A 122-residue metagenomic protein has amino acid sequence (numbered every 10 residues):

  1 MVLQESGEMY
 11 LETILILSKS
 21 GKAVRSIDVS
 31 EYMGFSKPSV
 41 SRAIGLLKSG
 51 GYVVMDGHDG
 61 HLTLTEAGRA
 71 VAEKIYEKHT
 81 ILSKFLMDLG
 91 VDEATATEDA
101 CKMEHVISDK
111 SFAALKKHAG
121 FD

Functional and structural regions predicted by a protein language model:
V2-F35: N-terminal helix-turn-helix DNA-binding core of bacterial DNA-binding proteins
Y10, V29, V40-G50: Basic amphipathic alpha-helical segments that dock to polyanions
G21, E98-D122: C-terminal regulatory/oligomerization modules of transcriptional regulators
Y32, V71, D88: Residues within the alpha-helical elements of helix-turn-helix
G34-F35, D59, V91: The short coil/loop that forms the "turn" connecting the two helices of the helix-turn-helix
P38, A94: Key DNA-contact positions within bacterial/archaeal DNA-binding proteins
K48-H58, T63-E66: Beta-hairpin "wing" of winged helix-turn-helix
G60-K78: Basic, amphipathic "hinge/linker" alpha-helix immediately C-terminal to the N-terminal HTH DNA-binding motif
